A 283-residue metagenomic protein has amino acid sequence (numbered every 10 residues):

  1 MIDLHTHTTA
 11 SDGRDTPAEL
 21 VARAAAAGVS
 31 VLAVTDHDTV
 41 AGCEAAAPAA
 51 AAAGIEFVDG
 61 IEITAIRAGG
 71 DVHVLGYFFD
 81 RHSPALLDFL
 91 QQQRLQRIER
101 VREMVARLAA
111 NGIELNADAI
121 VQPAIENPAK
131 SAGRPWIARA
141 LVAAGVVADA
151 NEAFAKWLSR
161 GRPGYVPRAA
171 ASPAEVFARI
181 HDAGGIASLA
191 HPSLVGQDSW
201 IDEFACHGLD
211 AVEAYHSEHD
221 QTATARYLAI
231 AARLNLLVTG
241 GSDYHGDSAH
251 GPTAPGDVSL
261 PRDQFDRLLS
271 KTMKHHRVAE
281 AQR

Functional and structural regions predicted by a protein language model:
M1-G70, K156-S159, E175-H181, I186-A190 (+3 more regions): An N-terminally biased module of ancient metal coordination in phosphate/nucleic-acid-related enzymes
A49-D202, Q264-L269, E280: Extended substrate/RNA-proximal surfaces in nucleic-acid metabolism proteins
L209, H250-K274: His/Asp/Glu-enriched, well-ordered alpha-helical/loop segment that forms or immediately abuts the divalent-metal
R277-R283: Short, low-complexity, charge-dense intrinsically disordered segments
